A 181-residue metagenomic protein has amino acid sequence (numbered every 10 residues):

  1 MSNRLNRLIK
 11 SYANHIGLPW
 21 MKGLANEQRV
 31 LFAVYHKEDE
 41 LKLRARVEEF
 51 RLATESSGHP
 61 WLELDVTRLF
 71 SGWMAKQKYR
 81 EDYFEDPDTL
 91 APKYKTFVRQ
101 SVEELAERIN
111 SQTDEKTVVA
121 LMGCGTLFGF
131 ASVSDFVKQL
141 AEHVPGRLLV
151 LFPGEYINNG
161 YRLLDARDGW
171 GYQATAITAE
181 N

Functional and structural regions predicted by a protein language model:
M1, G23-E27, S111-K116, H143: Flexible, charged surface loops at secondary-structure boundaries
S2-K78: N-terminal, charge-rich interaction modules
I16-W20, V102-Q112: Short, charged beta->alpha transition segments
R29-F32, V118, R147-L149: Residue-level preference for the first positions of well-ordered beta-strands
K37-K42, L69-F70, K95-Q100, G125-G129 (+1 more regions): Short acidic, S/G/P-rich loop/turn micro-motifs used as interaction or catalytic elements
L62-A106: Long, charge-dense
E115-F130: Conserved P-loop NTPase "ATPase switch" module shared by AAA+ and STAND
D135-N181: Glycine-rich, aromatic-bearing surface loops/beta-hairpins
